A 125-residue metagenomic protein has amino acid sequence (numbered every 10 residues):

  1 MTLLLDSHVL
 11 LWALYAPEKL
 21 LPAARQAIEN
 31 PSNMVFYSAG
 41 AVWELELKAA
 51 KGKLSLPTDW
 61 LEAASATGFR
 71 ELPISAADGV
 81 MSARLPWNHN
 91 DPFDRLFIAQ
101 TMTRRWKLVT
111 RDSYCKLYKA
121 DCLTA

Functional and structural regions predicted by a protein language model:
M1-Y37, A50-E62, R104, S113 (+1 more regions): Short, well-structured N-terminal submotif of metal-dependent ribonuclease cores
W12-A13, K48-A49, L85-P86, Q100: A generic structural signal for short
Y37-S38, I74: Short glycine/serine/threonine-enriched helix-capping/active-site loop that flanks the nucleotide-sugar donor pocket
L45: Phosphate/NTP-binding elements of NTP-utilizing enzymes
P57-T58, A66-Y114, A120, A125: Active-site neighborhoods of divalent-metal-dependent phosphate/nucleic-acid chemistry enzymes
